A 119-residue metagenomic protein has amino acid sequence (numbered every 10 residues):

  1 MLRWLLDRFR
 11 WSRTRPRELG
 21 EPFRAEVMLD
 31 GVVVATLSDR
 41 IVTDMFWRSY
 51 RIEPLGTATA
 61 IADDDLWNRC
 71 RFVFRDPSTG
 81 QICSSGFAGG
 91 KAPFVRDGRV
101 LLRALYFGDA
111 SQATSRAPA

Functional and structural regions predicted by a protein language model:
L2-A119: Terminal leader/tail segments of proteins
